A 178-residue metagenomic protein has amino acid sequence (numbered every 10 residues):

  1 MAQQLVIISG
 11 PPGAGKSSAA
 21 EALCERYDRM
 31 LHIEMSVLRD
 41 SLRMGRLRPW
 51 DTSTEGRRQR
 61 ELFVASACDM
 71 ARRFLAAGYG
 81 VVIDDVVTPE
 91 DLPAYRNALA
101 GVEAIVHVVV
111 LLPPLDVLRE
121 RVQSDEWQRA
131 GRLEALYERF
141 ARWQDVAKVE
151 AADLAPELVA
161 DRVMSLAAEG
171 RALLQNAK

Functional and structural regions predicted by a protein language model:
A2-L5, Y79: Pre-Walker A (Motif I) flank of P-loop NTPase domains
I8: Hydrophobic anchor at the beta1->P-loop junction of P-loop NTPases
P12: The conserved Walker
K16: Conserved lysine of the Walker
E21-S66: Conserved substrate/cofactor phosphate-moiety recognition/catalytic segment in nucleotide-dependent phosphotransferases
R58-V102: Glycine-rich phosphate-binding loop used to anchor ATP phosphates in small-molecule kinases, encompassing both
D85, V102-V122: Conserved phosphate-donor/acceptor-positioning beta-strand/loop module used by diverse small-molecule
R121-K178: Small-molecule kinase domains that catalyze NTP-dependent phosphoryl transfer to phosphate-bearing small molecules
